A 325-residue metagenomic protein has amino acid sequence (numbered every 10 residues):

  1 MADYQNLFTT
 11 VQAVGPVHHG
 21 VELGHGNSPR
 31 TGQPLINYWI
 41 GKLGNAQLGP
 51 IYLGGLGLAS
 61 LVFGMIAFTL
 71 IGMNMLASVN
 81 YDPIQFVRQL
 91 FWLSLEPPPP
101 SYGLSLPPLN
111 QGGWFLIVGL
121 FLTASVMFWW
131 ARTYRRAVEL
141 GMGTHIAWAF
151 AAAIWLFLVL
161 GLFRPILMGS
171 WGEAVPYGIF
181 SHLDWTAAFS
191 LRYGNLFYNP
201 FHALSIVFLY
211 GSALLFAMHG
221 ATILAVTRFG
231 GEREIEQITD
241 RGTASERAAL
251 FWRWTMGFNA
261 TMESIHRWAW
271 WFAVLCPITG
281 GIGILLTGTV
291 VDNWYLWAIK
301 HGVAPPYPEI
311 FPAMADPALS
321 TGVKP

Functional and structural regions predicted by a protein language model:
M1-A59, V87-P98, A249-R253, P306-A313: N-terminal juxtamembrane cytosolic/stromal segments of multi-pass membrane proteins
P29-G44, V79-L90, P98-P100, L122-W148 (+1 more regions): Cytoplasmic membrane-interface regions of multi-pass membrane proteins
N37-F63, L140-A153, Y193-V207, F251-I282: Loop-to-transmembrane boundary segments
G55-R132: Core alpha-helical transmembrane segments of integral membrane proteins
V62-F68, W114-W129, W148-L162, S205 (+2 more regions): Hydrophobic alpha-helical transmembrane segments of multi-pass integral membrane proteins
M73-N80, W130-G143, L162-V175, Y210-I235 (+1 more regions): Juxtamembrane/interface segments at transmembrane-helix termini
M75-L106, P165-L196, I235-W254, N293-P325: Membrane-interfacial helical/loop segments at transmembrane boundaries in membrane proteins
F86-L120, G141-G169, F189-V207: Transmembrane alpha-helix entry/boundary detector in multi-pass membrane proteins
